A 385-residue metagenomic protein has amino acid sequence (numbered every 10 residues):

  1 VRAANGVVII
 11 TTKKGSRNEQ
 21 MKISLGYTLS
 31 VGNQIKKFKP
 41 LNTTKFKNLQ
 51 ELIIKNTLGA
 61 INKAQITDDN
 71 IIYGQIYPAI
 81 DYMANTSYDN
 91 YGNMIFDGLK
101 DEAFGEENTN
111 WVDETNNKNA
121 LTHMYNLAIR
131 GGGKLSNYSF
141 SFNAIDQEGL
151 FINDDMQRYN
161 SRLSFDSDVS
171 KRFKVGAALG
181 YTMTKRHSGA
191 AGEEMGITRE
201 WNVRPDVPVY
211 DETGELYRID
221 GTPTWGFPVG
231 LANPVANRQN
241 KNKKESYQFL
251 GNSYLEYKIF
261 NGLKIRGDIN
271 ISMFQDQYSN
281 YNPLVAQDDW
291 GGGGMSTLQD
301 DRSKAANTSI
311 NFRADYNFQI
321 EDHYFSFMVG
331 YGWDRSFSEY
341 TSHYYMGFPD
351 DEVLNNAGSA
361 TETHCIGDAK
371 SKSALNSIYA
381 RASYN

Functional and structural regions predicted by a protein language model:
V1, G6, S30, W111-T115 (+1 more regions): Periplasmic N-terminal accessory/gating domains of Gram-negative outer-membrane beta-barrel systems
V1-S24, T122-M124, N137, N143-I145: A beta-strand signature from Gram-negative outer-membrane beta-barrel systems, especially the internal plug domain
S16, G131-L135, A144, F318-D322: A generic beta-sheet turn/junction motif
R17-N108, G149-M156, N160-L250, R266-S377: Surface-exposed loop/interface segments of Gram-negative outer-membrane beta-barrel transport/assembly proteins
S24, N126-R130, S141, S164 (+5 more regions): Outer-membrane beta-barrel architecture
N108, L121-L127: Solvent-exposed "coupling" segments
T122, G133-K134, S170-R172, K258-F260 (+1 more regions): Outer-membrane beta-barrel channels and translocator barrels
T122-H123, S136, K372-S377: Short, flexible loop/turn motifs enriched in small residues
